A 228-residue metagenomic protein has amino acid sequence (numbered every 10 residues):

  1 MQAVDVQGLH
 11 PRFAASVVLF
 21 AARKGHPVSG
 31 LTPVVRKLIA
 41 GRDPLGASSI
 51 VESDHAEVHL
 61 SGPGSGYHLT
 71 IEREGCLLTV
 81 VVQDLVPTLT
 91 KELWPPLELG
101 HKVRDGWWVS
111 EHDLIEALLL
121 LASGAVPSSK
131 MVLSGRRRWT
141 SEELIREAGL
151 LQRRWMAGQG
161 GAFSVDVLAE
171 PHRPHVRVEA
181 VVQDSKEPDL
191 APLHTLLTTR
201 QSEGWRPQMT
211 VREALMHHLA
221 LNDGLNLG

Functional and structural regions predicted by a protein language model:
M1-A3, G25, P96-L99, S128: A general structural motif
M1-C76: N-terminal Rossmann-like NAD(P)+-binding domain of SDR-like oxidoreductases, especially those catalyzing
P11, F20-G25, T90-W94, L150-R153 (+2 more regions): Extended, solvent-exposed polar beta/coil surface segments
P11-A14, R104-H112, R138, E142: Short-chain dehydrogenase/reductase
L31-P33, E52-S53, T70-D84, A157-E170: A generic structural motif
T70-L120, A148: NAD(P)-dependent short-chain dehydrogenase/reductase
P95-L97, D105, W155, P192-L193 (+2 more regions): Hydrophobic/basic alpha-helical segments enriched in Actinobacteria
L121-E187, T198, S202-G228: Mid/C-terminal beta-alpha module of Rossmann-like enzyme folds, strongest in SDR-family dehydrogenases/epimerases
